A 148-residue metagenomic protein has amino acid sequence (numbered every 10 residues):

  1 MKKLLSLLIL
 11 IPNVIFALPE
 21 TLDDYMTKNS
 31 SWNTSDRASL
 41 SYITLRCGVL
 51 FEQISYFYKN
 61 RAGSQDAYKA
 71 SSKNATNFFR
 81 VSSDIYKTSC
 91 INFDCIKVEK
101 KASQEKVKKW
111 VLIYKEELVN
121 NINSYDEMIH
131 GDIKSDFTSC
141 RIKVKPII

Functional and structural regions predicted by a protein language model:
K3-N13: Sec-dependent N-terminal signal peptides
S6, D36-R37, I129: Residues embedded in well-ordered secondary-structure elements
N13-P19: Sec/Tat signal peptide C-region and signal peptidase I cleavage site
P19-Y25: Helix-turn-helix repeat elements of alpha-solenoid scaffolds
N33-F93: Short N-proximal segments of mature Sec-exported proteins
A75-I148: Compact alpha-helical subdomains of small soluble proteins
